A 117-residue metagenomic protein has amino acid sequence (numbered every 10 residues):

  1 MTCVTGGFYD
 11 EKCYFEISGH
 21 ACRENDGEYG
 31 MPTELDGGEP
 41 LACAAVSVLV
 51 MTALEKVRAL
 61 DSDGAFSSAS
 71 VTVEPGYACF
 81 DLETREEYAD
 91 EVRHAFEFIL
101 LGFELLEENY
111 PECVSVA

Functional and structural regions predicted by a protein language model:
M1-L41, E55-A117: N-terminal intrinsically disordered, cationic/polar leader segments that include organellar targeting peptides
A44: A short, polar/charged loop-to-alpha-helix boundary motif
S47-K56: Conserved ATP-binding N-box helix of the HATPase_c
